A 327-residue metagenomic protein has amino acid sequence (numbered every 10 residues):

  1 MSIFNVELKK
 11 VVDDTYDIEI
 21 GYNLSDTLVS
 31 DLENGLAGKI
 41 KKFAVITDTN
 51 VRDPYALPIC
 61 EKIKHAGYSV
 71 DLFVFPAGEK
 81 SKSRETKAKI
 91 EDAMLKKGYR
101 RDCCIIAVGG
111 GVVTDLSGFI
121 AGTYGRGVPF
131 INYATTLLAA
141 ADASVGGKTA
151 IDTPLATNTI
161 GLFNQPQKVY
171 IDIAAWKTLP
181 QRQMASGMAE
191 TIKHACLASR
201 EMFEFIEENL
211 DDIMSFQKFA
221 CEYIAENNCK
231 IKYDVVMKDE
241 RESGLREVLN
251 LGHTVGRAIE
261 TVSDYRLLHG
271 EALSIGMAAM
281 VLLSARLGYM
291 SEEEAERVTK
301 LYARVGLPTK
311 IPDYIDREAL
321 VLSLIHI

Functional and structural regions predicted by a protein language model:
M1-C104: ATP/NTP phosphate-donor binding region
V11, F119-D212: A glycine/threonine-rich phosphate-anchoring loop and its flanking beta-alpha core in nucleotide/phosphate-binding
G21, V45, S83, A134 (+3 more regions): Residue-level signal for inorganic ion chemistry
A77-G78, V108-G110, L251-G252: Glycine-rich beta-strand-to-loop/alpha-helix junction loops that act as flexible
V108-G110, A134, L268-A272: Active-site nucleophile and cofactor-binding loops and adjacent substrate-binding regions of central metabolic enzymes
V112-F119, A140, A258: Short glycine/serine/threonine-rich phosphate/pyrophosphate-binding segments that cradle anionic phosphate groups
E208-Y314: Active-site segments that bind and position negatively charged phosphate/pyrophosphate groups
I325-I327: Conserved small/polar residues in nucleotide/adenosyl-binding loops
